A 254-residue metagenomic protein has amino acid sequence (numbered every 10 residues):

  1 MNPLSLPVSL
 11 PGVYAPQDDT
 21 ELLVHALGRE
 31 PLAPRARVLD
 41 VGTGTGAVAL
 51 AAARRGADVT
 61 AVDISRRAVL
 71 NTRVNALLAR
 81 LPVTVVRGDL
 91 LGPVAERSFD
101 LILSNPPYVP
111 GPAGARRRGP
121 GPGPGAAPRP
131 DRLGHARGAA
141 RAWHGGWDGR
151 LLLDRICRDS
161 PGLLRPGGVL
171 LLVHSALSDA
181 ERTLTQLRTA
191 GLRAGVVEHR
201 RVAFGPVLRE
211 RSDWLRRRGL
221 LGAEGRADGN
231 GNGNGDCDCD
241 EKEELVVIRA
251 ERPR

Functional and structural regions predicted by a protein language model:
M1-R55, S65-N71, L91-V94, L208-G229 (+1 more regions): SAM-dependent Rossmann-like transferase core, predominantly class I methyltransferases with a strong bias toward
L39, T60, G195: Conserved beta-strand positions in the Rossmann-like core of class I SAM-dependent methyltransferases
D58-R80: Class I SAM-dependent methyltransferase SAM/SAH-binding core
R80-L90: Conserved SAM-binding strand-loop segment of SAM-dependent methyltransferases
R97, P106-L152: Mobile active-site "lid"/loop adjacent to the S-adenosyl-L-methionine
L103: A conserved beta-strand element that flanks and buttresses the S-adenosyl-L-methionine
P120-P128, A227-C237: Compositionally biased, intrinsically disordered low-complexity segments enriched for polar/charged residues
G149-L208: Conserved Class I SAM-dependent methyltransferase catalytic core
